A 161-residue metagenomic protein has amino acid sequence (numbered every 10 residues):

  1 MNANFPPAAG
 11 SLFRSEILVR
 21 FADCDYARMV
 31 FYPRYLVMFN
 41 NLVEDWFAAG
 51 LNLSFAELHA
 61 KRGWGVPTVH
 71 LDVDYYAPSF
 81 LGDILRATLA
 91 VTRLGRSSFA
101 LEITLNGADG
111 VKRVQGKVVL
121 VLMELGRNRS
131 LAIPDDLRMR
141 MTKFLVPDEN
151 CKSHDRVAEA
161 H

Functional and structural regions predicted by a protein language model:
N2-A49, R156, A160-H161: Catalytic strand-loop segment that frames the active site of acyl-thioester-processing enzymes
N2-G10, Y75, F80-I84, T92-H161: HotDog/MaoC-like acyl-thioester-processing domains
F13-I17, V69-L71, A87, L101 (+1 more regions): Hydrophobic residues positioned within well-ordered beta-strands of beta-sheet architectures
R14-I17, K61, V91, N106: N-terminal hydrophobic alpha-helix used for membrane targeting or insertion
F21, K61, G126-N128: Residue-level signal for pocket-adjacent positions within structured domains
C24-R28, Y32-A77, R138: N-terminal first-folded block
